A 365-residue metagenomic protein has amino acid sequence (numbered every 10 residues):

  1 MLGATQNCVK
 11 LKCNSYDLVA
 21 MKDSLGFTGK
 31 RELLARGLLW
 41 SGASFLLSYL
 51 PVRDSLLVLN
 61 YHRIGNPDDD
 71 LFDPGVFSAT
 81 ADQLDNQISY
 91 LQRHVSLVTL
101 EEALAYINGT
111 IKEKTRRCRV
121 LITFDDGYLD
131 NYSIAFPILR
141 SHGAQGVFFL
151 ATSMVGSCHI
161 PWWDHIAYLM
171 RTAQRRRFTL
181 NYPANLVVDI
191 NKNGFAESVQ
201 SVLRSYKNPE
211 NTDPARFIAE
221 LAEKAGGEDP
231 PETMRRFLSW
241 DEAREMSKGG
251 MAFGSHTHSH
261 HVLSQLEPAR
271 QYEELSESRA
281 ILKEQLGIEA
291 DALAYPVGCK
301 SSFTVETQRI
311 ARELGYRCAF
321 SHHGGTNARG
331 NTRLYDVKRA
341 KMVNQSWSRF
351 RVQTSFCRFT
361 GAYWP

Functional and structural regions predicted by a protein language model:
N14, A20-T123, D130, P161-F178 (+3 more regions): C-terminal active-site subregion of NodB/CE4 polysaccharide deacetylases
L50-R53, N60, C158-G249: Extended, charge-rich helix/loop segments that form flexible, surface "patches" used to engage negatively charged
G65-N66, V155, S255-V262: Conserved radical SAM core fold
Q92, L139-H142, L238-G254: Acidic (Asp/Glu)-rich catalytic clusters
R116, Y128, F136-F149, S201-G227 (+2 more regions): CE4/NodB-like, metal-dependent polysaccharide N-deacetylase domain that modifies extracellular/periplasmic N-acetylated
L121-H165: Long, hydrophobic, well-ordered secondary-structure blocks that form the structural core and pocket-lining surfaces
